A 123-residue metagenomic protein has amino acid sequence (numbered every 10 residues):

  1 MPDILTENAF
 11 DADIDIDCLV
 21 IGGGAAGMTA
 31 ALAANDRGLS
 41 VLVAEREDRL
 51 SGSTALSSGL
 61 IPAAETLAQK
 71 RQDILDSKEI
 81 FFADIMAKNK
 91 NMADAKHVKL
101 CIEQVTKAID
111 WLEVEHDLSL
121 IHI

Functional and structural regions predicted by a protein language model:
P2-F10, S40, R46-I121: Conserved N-terminal/central alpha/beta ligand/cofactor-binding core
F10-G24: Beta1/beta-strand and adjacent pyrophosphate-binding region of the FAD-binding site in flavoprotein oxidoreductases
D17, G38-S40: Residues that mark the start of a beta-strand
G27: N-terminal Rossmann-fold NAD(P) dinucleotide-binding loop
A34: Aromatic pocket-lining residues of Rossmann-like dinucleotide-binding sites
